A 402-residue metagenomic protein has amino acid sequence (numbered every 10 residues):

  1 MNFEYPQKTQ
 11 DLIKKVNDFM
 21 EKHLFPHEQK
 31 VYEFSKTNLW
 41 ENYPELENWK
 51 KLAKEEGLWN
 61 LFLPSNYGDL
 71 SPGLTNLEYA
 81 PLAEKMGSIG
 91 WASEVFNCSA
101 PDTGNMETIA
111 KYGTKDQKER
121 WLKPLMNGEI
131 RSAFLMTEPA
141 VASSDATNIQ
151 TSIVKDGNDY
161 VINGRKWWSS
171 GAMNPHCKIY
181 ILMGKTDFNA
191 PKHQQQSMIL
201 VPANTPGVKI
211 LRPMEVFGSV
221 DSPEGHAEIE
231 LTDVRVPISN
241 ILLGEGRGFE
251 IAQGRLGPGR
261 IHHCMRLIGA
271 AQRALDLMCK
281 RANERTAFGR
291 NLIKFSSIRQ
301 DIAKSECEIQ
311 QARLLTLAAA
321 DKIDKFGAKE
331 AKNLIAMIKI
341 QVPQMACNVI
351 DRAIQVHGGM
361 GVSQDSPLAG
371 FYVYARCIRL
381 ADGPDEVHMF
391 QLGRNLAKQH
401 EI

Functional and structural regions predicted by a protein language model:
M1-A92, C98-S99, Y112-Q117, P124-E129 (+4 more regions): Alpha-helical interface subdomain recognition
S99-M106: Short, conserved phosphate-binding/catalytic loop or strand-edge motifs used in phosphoryl-/nucleotidyl-transfer
M106-Y112, F134-L135, N189: Flexible, glycine-rich active-site loops centered on histidine and acidic residues that chelate a metal or position
G128-T137: A short, Trp-centered hydrophobic/proline-enriched beta-strand micro-motif
E138-D145, K155, Y160, S169-G171: Hydrophobic, small-residue-rich alpha-helical packing segments that form membrane-like cores
A140-S144, G171-P175, F188-A190, F217-G225: Short Gly/Pro-enriched turn/cap motifs at secondary-structure boundaries
N148, P206-R235: Flexible, small-/acidic-enriched active-site or ligand-binding loops
N158-D159, N163-L211: A short core secondary-structure module
